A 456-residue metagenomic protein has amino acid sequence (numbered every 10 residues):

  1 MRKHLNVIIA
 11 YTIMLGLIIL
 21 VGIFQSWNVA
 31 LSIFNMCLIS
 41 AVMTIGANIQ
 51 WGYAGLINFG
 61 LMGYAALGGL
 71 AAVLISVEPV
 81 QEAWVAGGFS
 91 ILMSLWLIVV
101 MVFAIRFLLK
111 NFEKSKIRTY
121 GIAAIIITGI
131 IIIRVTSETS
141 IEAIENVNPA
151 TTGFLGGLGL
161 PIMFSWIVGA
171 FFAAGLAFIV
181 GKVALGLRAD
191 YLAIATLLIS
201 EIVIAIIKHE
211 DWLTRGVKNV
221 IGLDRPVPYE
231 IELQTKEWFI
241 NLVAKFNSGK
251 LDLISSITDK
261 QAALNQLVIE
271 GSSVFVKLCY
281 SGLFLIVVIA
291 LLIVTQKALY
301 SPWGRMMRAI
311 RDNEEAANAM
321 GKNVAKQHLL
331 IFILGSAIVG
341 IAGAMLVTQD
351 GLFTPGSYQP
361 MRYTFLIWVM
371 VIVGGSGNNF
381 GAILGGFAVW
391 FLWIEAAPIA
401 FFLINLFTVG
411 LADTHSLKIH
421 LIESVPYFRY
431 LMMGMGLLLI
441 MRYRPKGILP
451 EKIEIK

Functional and structural regions predicted by a protein language model:
M1-K456: Transmembrane alpha-helices and adjacent helix-loop boundaries
